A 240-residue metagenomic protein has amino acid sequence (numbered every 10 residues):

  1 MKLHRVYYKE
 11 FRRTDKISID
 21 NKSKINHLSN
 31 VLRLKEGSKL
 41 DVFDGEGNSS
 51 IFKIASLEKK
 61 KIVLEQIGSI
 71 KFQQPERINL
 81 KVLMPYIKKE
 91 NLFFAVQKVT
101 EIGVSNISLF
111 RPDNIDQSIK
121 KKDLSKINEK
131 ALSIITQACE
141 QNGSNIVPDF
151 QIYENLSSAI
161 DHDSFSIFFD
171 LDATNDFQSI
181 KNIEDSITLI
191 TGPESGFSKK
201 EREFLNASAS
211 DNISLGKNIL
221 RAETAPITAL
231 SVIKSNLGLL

Functional and structural regions predicted by a protein language model:
M1-K71, L124: N-terminal positively charged helical leader segments and presequences
F11, S69, R111-I115, K217: Short, ordered loop/turn segments at secondary-structure junctions
I17-D20, R77-K81, S186-T188, A207-L215: Glycine/charged-rich beta-loop-alpha catalytic/anionic-binding loops adjacent to active sites
L64, V147-Q151, N212: Generic structural signal for residues in well-ordered beta-strands
Q73-F165: RNA substrate-binding interface of SAM-dependent RNA methyltransferases
A159, D163-R202, S210-I213: Active-site/ligand-binding-proximal alpha/beta "capping" segment
K199-L240: Structured adenosyl-cofactor binding patch, chiefly the S-adenosyl-L-methionine
